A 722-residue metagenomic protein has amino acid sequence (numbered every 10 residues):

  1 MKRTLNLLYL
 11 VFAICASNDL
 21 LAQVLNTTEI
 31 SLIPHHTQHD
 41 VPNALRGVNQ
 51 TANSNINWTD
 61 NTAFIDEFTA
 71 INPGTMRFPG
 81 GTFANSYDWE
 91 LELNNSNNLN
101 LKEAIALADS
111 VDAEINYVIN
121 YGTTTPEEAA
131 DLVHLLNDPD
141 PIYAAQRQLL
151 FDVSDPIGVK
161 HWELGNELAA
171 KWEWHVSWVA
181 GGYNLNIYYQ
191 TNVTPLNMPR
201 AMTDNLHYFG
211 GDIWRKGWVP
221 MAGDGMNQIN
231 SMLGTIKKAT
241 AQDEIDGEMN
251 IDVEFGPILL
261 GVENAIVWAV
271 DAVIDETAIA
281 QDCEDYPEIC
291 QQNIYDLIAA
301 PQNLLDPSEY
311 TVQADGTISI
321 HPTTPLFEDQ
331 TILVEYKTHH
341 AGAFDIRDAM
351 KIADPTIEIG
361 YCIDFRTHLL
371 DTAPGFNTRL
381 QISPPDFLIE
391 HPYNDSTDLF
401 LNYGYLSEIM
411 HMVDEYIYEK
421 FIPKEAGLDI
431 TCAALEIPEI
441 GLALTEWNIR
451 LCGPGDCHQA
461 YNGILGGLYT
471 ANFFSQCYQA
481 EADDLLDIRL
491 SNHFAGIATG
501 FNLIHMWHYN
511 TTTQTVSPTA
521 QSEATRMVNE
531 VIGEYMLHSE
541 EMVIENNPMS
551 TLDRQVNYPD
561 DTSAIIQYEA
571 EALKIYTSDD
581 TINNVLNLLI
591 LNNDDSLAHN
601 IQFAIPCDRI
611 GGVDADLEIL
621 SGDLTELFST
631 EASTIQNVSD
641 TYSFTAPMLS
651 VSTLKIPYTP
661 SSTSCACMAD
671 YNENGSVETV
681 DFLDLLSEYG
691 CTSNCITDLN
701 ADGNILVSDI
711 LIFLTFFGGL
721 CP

Functional and structural regions predicted by a protein language model:
D60-A84, E103-L107, V111: Catalytic domains of carbohydrate-active enzymes, especially glycoside hydrolases
L135-L136, P199, D204-W218, A222-T235 (+3 more regions): Noncatalytic carbohydrate-binding groove/subsite architecture in carbohydrate-active enzymes
Y143-P199, N205-D212, H391-N394, P438-R450: Active-site groove signature of glycoside hydrolases
I187, T191-T338: Extended beta-strand solenoid/passenger and fiber regions
A443-L573: Aromatic/acidic polysaccharide-binding cleft in carbohydrate-active enzymes
T562-G611, L649-K655: Carbohydrate-binding surface patches
T634-S662: C-terminal beta-strand-rich structural cap/linker in extracellular carbohydrate-active enzymes
S661-P722: Cellulosome-associated attachment modules in secreted, modular CAZymes
